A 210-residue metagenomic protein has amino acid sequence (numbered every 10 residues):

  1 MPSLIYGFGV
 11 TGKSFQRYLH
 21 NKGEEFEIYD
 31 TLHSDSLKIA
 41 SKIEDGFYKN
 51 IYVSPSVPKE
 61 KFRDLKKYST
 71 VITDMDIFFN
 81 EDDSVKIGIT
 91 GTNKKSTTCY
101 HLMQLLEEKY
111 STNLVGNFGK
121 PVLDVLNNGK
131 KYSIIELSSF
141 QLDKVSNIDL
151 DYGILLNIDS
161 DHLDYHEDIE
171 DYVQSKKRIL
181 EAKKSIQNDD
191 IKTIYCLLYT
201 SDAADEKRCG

Functional and structural regions predicted by a protein language model:
M1-G88: Short, basic phosphate-binding NTP loop
L19, I51, I89, N117 (+2 more regions): Residue-level signal for inorganic ion chemistry
Y29, V71-D74, T112-N117, I134-I135 (+1 more regions): General beta-strand structural signal in soluble alpha/beta enzymes
T31-S34, M75-F79, N117-G119, S139 (+1 more regions): Short, acidic/turn-prone active-site loops that include or flank metal/cofactor- and phosphate-binding residues
M75-L114: Walker A (P-loop) phosphate-binding motif
V115-N127: Conserved substrate/cofactor phosphate-moiety recognition/catalytic segment in nucleotide-dependent phosphotransferases
G129-S201: Flexible active-site lid/hinge loop adjacent to a nucleotide/diphosphate and Mg2+-phosphate binding pocket
Y199-G210: Single conserved hydrophobic/aromatic residue that forms the stacking wall/gate of nucleotide- or nucleobase-binding
